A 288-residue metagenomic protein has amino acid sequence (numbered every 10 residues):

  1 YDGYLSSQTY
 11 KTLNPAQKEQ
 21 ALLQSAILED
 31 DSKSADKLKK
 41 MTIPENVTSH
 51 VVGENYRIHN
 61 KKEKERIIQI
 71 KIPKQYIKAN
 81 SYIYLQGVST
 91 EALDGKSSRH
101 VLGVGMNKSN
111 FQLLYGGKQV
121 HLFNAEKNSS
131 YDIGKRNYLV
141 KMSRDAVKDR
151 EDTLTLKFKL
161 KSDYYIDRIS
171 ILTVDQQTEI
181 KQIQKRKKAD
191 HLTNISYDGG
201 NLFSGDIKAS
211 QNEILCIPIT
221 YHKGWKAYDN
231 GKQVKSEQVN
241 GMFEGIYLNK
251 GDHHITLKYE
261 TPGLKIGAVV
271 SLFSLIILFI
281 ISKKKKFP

Functional and structural regions predicted by a protein language model:
Y1-A21, A26, K161-D163: Contiguous hydrophobic, core-forming segments of folded domains
L28-P288: Active-site-proximal, structured, solvent-exposed surfaces of multi-pass membrane proteins that position macromolecular
